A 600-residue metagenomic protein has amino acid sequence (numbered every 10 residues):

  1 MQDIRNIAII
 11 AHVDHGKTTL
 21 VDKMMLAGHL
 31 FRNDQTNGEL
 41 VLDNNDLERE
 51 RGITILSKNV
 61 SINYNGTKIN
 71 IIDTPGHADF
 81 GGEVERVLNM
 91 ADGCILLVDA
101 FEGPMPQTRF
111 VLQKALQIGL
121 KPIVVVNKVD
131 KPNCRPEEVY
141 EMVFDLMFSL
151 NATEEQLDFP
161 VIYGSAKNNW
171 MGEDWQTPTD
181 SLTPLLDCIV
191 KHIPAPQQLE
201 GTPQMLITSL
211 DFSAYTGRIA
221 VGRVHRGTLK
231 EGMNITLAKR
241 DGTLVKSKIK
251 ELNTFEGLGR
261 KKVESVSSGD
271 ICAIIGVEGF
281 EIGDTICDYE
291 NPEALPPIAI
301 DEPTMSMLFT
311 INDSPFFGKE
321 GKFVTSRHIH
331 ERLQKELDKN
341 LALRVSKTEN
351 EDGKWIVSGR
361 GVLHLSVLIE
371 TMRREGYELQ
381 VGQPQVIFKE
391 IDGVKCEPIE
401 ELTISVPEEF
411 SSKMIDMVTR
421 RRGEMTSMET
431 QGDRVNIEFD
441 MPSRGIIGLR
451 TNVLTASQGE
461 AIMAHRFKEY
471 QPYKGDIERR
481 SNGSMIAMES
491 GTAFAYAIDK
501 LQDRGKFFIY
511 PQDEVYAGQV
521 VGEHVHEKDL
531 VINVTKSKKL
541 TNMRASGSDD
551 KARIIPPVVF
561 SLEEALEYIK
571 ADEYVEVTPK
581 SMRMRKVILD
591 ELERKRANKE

Functional and structural regions predicted by a protein language model:
M1-V98, E102-P104, M142, L210-S213: P-loop NTPase switch module centered on the Walker A-proximal segment
L30-S57, F80, L146-F159, V190-P203 (+12 more regions): Active-site phosphate-binding and catalytic loops of NTP-dependent enzymes
C94-Q156: Conserved C-terminal guanine-recognition region of P-loop GTPase G domains, centered on the G4
F148-I282, I286, L402-S405, D440 (+3 more regions): Conserved catalytic-core segments of large NTP-driven translation/proteostasis enzymes
H225-E351, R374, P556: Catalytic P-loop NTP-binding/switch module of NTPases
F255, R260-V263, M441, L454-T455 (+2 more regions): Long insertion/accessory domains within large nucleic-acid-processing enzymes
P292, I300-V435: Charged, conformationally dynamic linker/hinge segments that couple catalytic or nucleotide-dependent chemistry
D392-I404, F439-G448, K474-E489: Short, low-order "capping/linker" segments at domain edges
